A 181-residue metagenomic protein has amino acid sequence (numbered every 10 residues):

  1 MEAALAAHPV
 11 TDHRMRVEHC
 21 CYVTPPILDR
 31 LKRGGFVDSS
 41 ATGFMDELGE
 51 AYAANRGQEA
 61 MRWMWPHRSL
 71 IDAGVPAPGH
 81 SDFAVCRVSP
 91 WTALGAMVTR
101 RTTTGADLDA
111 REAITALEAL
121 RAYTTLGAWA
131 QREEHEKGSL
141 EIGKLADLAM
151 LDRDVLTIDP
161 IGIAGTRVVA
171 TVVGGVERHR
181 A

Functional and structural regions predicted by a protein language model:
M1-M15, H19-C20, P25-D29, R33-F36 (+4 more regions): His/Asp/Glu-enriched, well-ordered alpha-helical/loop segment that forms or immediately abuts the divalent-metal
